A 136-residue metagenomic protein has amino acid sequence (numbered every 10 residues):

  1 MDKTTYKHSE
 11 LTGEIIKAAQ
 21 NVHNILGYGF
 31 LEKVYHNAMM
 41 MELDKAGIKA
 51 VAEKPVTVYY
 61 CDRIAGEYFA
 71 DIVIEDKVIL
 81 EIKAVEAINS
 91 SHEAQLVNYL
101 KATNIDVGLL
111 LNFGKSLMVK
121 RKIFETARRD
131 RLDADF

Functional and structural regions predicted by a protein language model:
M1-I25: Interdomain/boundary linker segments immediately adjacent to catalytic/signaling cores
S9-T12, E32, N89: Short, structured helix-loop boundary elements
T12, I16, H36, E93-L96: Alpha-helical structural signal
H23-V34: A short, highly charged nucleic-acid-interacting micro-segment common to nuclease and nuclease-linked defense proteins
G27, A50, A70-I88, Y99: Conserved catalytic cores of phosphodiester-cleaving nucleases, focusing on short active-site segments
K33-K77, S116-D130, D135-F136: Active-site metal-binding core of divalent-cation-utilizing nuclease and nuclease-like domains
K83-D135: Nucleic-acid nuclease catalytic cores
